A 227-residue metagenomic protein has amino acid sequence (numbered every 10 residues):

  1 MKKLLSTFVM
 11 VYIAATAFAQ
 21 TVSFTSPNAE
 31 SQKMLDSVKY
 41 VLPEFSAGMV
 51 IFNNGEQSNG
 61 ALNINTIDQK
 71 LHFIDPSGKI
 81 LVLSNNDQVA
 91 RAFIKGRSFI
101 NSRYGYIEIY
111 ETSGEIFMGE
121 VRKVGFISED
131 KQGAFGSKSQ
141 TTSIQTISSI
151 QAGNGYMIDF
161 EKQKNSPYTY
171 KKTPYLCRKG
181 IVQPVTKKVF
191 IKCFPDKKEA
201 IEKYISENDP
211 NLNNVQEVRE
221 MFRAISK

Functional and structural regions predicted by a protein language model:
M1-T25, M221: Bacterial Sec-dependent N-terminal signal peptides
T7, I51, C177: Residues in well-ordered beta-strands of folded domains
T16, A47, K70: Exposed beta-strand and adjacent loop surfaces of beta-rich binding modules that mediate intermolecular recognition
A19-V41: Sec-dependent signal peptide cleavage junction
V41-I51: A short, Trp-centered hydrophobic/proline-enriched beta-strand micro-motif
I51-S58: Short coil-to-beta-strand transition motifs
S58-V182: Aromatic-patch recognition
Y156-N213, E217-E220, K227: A short, solvent-exposed beta-edge/loop patch
